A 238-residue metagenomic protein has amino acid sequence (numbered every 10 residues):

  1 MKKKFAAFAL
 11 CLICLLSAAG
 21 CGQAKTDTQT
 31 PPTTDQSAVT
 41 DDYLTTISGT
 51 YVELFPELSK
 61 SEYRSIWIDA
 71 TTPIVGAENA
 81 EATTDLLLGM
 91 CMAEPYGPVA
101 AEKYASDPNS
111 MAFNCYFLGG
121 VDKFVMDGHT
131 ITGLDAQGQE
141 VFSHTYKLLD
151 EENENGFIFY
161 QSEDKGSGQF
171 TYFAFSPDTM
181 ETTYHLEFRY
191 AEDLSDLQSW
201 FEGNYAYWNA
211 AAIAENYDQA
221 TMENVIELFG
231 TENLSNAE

Functional and structural regions predicted by a protein language model:
M1-L10: Positively charged n-region of N-terminal signal peptides that target proteins for export
L12-L15, T45: Processing junctions and N-termini across compartments
L16-G20: C-terminal motif of bacterial Sec signal peptides marking the signal peptidase cleavage site
G22-K25: Bacterial signal peptide processing site
D27-T34: Low-complexity, Pro/Thr/Ser/Glu-rich flexible segments characteristic of extracytoplasmic/periplasmic regions
P32, A105-E238: Calycin-type beta-barrel ligand-binding domains and close structural analogs
T34-V52: N-terminal helix-cap/turn-to-beta initiation motif at the start of protein domains
D35-Q36, V52-H129, Y172-M180: Short, solvent-exposed loop/hinge segments that bridge or flank secondary-structure elements
